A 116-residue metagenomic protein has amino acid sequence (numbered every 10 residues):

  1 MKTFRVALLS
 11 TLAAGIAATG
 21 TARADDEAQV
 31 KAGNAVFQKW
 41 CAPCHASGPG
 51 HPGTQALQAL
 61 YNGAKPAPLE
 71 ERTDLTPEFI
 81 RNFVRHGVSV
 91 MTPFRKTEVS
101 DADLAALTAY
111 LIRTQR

Functional and structural regions predicted by a protein language model:
M1-L8: Bacterial N-terminal signal peptides that target proteins for export
R5, T76, E98: Residue-level detector of flexible, active-site-proximal loop/helix-junction positions within diverse enzyme catalytic
L12-T19: Hydrophobic core
G20-A24: Sec/Tat signal peptide C-region and signal peptidase I cleavage site
A28-Q29, N34-K65, N82, V90 (+1 more regions): Periplasmic/extracellular electron-transfer cofactor-ligation site, primarily the c-type cytochrome heme-c attachment
Y61-T73, N82-T114: Axial heme c-ligation environment in periplasmic c-type cytochrome domains
